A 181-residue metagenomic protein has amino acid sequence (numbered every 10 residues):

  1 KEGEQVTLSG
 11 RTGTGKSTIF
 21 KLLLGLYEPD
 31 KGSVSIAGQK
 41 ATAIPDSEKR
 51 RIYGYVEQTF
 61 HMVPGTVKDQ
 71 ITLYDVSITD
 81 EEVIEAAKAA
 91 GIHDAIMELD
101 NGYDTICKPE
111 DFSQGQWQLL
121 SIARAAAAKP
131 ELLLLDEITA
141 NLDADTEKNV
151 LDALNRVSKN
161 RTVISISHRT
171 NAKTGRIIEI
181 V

Functional and structural regions predicted by a protein language model:
S9-R11: The feature captures the beta-strand-to-loop junction immediately N-terminal to the Walker
L24: Helix-to-loop junction immediately C-terminal to a conserved catalytic motif
S35, A43, R50, K68-C107 (+2 more regions): ABC ATPase nucleotide-binding domain helical subdomain, centered on the C-loop/LSGGQ "ABC signature"
H93-L120, R176, V181: ABC-fold ATPase nucleotide-binding domain signature/coupling loops
K129: Conserved catalytic motifs of ABC-family nucleotide-binding domains
L133-D136: Catalytic Walker B motif of ABC-type/P-loop ATPase nucleotide-binding domains
R156-S165, A172-K173: Conserved catalytic loops of ABC-family nucleotide-binding domains
